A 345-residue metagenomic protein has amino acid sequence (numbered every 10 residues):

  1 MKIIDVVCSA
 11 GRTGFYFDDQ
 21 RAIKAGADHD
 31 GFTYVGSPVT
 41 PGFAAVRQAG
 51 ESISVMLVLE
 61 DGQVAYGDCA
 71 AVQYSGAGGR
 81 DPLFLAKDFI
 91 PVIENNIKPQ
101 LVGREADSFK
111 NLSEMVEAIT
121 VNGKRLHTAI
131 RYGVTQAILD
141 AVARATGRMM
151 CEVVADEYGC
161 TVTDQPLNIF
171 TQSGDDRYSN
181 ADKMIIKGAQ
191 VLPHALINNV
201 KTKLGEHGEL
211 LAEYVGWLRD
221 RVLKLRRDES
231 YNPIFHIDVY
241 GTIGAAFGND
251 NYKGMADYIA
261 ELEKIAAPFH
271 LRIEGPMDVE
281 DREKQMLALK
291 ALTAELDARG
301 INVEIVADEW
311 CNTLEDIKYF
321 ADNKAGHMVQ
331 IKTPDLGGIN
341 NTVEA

Functional and structural regions predicted by a protein language model:
M1-M56: Short, Gly/Pro- and small/polar-rich lid/capping loops
V46-A49, C160-T163, N180-M184, D228-S230 (+2 more regions): Solvent-exposed alpha-helices and their adjacent loops that cap or buttress functional pockets in soluble metabolic
E51-D61, A65-A71, N180-P193, D257-E261: Short beta-strand elements
V58, V64-T146: Metal- or metallocofactor-binding catalytic centers and their adjacent structured scaffolds across diverse enzyme
P82-N96, G205-R221, N249-L262, K284-T293: Well-ordered, non-membrane alpha-helical segments in soluble/globular domains
L85, F89, R104, N122 (+7 more regions): Catalytic cores of large soluble enzymes that bind and process phosphate-bearing ligands
R131-V134, I138-R219: Glycine-rich, mobile lid/loop segments that gate access to catalytic sites or pores
L225-A345: Catalytic core of soluble alpha/beta enzymes
